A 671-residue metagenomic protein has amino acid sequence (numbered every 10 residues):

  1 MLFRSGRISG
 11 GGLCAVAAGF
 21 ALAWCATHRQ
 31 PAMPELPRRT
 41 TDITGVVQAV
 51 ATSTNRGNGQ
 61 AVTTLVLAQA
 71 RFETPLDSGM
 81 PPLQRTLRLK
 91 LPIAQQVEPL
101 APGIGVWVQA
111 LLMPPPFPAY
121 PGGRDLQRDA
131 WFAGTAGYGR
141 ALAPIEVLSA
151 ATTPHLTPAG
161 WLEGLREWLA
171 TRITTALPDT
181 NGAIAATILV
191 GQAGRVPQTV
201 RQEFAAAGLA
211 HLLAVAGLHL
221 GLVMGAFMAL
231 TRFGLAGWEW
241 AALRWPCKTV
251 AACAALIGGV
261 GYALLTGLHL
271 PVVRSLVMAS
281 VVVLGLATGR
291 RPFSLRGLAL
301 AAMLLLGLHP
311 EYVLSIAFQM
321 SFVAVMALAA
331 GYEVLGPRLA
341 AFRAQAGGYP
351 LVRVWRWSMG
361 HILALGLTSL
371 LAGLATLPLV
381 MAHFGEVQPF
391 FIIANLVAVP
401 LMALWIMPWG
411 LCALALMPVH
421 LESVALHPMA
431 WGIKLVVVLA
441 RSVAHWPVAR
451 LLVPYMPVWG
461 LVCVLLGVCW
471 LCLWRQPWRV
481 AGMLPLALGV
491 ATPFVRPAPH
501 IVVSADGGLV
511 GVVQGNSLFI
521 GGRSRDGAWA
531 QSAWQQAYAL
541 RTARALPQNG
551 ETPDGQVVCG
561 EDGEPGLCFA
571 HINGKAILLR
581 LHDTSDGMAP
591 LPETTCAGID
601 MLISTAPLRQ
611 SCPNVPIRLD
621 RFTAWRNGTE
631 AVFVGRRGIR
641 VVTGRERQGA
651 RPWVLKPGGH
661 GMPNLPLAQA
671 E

Functional and structural regions predicted by a protein language model:
G6-C14, G139, V196-F391, V453-A498: Hydrophobic alpha-helical transmembrane segments in multi-pass membrane proteins
F20-H211, P607-Q610, R618-A670: Membrane-interface helix/helix-cap signal primarily in integral membrane proteins
G45, A110, I188, A216 (+7 more regions): Divalent metal-coordination and catalytic microenvironments
Q96-E98, P102-I104, Q109, D129-T135 (+2 more regions): Non-globular, low-confidence helical/coil segments that flank catalytic cores
V147-L156, G160, A206, V354 (+3 more regions): Membrane-interface amphipathic/re-entrant loop segments adjacent to transmembrane helices in multi-pass membrane
L156-W168, A193-G194, Q198-T199, K248 (+3 more regions): Hydrophobic alpha-helical transmembrane segments
W161-G164, W168, R172, T187 (+7 more regions): Amphipathic alpha-helical interaction/coupling elements
